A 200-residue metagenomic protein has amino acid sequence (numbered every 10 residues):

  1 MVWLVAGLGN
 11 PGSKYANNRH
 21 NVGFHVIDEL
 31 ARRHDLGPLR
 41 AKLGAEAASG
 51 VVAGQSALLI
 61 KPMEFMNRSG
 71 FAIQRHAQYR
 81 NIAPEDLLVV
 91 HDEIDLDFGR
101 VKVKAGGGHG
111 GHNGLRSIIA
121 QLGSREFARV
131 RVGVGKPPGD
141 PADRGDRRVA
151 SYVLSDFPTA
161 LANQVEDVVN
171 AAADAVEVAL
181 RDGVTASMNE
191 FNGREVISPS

Functional and structural regions predicted by a protein language model:
M1-H109, L115-R131, K136-S151, A162-N170 (+1 more regions): Nucleotide and nucleotide-moiety/phosphate-recognizing core
Y152-P158: Short hinge/gating elements
